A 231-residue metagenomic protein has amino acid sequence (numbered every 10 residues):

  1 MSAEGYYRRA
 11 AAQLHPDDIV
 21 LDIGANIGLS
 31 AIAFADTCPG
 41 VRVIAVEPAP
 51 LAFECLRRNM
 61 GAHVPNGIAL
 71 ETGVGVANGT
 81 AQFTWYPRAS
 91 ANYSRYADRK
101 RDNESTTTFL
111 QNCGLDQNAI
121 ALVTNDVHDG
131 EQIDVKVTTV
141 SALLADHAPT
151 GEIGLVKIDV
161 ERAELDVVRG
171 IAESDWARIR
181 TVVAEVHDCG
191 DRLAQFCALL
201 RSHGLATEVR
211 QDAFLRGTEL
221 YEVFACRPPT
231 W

Functional and structural regions predicted by a protein language model:
M1-W231: Phosphate/nucleotide-binding beta-alpha loop and adjacent structural elements of enzyme active sites
